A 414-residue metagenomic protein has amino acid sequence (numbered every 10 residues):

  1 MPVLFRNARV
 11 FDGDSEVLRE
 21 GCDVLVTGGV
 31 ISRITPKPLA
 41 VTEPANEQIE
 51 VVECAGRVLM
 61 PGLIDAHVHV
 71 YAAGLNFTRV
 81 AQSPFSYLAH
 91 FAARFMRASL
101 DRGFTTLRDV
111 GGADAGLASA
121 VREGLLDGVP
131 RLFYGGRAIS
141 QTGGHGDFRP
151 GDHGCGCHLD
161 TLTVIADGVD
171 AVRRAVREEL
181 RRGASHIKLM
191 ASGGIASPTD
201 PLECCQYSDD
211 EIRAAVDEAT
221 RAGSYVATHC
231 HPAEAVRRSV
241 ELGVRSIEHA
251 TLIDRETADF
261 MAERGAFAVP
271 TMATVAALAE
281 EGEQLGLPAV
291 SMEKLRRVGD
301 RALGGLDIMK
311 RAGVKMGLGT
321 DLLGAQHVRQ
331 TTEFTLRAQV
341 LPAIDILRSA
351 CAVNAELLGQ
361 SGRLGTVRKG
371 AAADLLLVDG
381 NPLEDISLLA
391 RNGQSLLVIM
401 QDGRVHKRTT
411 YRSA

Functional and structural regions predicted by a protein language model:
P2-V3, V10, D14-M60: Histidine-rich, glycine-flanked metal-binding segment
A8, D12, A350-A352, E356 (+1 more regions): C-terminal cap of metal-dependent C-N hydrolases
R57-E123, T142-F148, D210, E234 (+1 more regions): Metal-associated gating/positioning segment near the N- to mid-region
Y71-L88, R94-L100, G136, T142-L162 (+2 more regions): Active-site gating loops and adjacent loop-to-helix segments of metal-dependent hydrolytic enzymes
G74-F77, S197-P198, V236-L242, T274-L287 (+3 more regions): Histidine/acidic-residue-rich catalytic or RNA/ligand-binding cores of hydrolases and nuclease-related proteins
H90-A118, V129-A138, A184-S197, Y225 (+3 more regions): Divalent metal-dependent hydrolysis catalytic cores, especially in the metallo-beta-lactamase
D170-A268, Q284-L285, L295-M316, G362: Histidine/acidic residue-rich metal-binding segments in metalloenzymes
R221, L287-V290, V298-P382: His/Asp/Glu-enriched, well-ordered alpha-helical/loop segment that forms or immediately abuts the divalent-metal
